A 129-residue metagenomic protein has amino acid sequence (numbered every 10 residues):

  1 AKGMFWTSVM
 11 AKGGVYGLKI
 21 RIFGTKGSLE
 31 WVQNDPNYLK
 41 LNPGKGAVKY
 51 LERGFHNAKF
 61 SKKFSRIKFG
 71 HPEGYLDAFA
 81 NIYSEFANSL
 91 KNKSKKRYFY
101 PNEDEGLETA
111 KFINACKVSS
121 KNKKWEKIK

Functional and structural regions predicted by a protein language model:
A1-K45, H71-P72, A78-K96, I113-C116 (+1 more regions): Contiguous beta-strand/loop segments that form the cofactor/metal-binding neighborhood of enzyme cores
F23, N102, S119: Short glycine- and Lys/Arg-enriched binding-loop motifs that mark or flank ligand-binding interfaces
D35-K62: Mobile, glycine-enriched helix-loop/loop "lid" segments at the mouths of ligand-binding/catalytic clefts that gate
G54-H56, K63-A78: Basic, glycine-rich polyanion-binding accessory segments appended to enzymes
F86, G106, K123: Hydrophobic, well-ordered secondary-structure elements that form the walls of internal hydrophobic environments
L90-E108: Glycine- and charged-residue-rich phosphate/anionic-cofactor binding loop of Rossmann-like
G106-S120: C-terminal hydrophobic helical "lid"/dimerization subdomain of Rossmann-like NAD(P)H-dependent oxidoreductases
K121-K129: Charge-dense, low-complexity polyampholytic segments
